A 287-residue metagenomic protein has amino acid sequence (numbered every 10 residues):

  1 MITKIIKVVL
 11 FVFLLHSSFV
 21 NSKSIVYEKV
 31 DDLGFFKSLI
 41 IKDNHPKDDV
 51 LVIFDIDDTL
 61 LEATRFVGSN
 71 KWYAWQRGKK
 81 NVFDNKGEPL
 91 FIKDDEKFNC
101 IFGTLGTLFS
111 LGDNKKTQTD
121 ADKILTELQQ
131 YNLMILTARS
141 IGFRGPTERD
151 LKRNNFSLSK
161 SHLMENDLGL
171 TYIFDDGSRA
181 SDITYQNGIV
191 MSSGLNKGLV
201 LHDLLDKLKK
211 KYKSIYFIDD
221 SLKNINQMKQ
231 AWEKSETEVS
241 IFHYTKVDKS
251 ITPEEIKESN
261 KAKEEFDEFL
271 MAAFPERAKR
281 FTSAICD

Functional and structural regions predicted by a protein language model:
T3-F11: Sec-dependent signal peptide recognition, specifically the positively charged N-region followed immediately by
I5, N44-P46, L208-K209: N-terminal hydrophobic alpha-helix used for membrane targeting or insertion
F11-L14, L204: Enrichment for repetitive, rod-forming helical segments
L15-F19: N-terminal signal peptide c-region/cleavage motif recognized by signal peptidases
K23-G177, Y185, M191, I285: Alpha-helical substrate-recognition element adjacent to the catalytic core
K23-L33, K37, Q129-Y131, G142-D287: C-terminal cap/substrate-recognition subdomain and adjoining C-terminal extension of metal-dependent phosphatase-like
